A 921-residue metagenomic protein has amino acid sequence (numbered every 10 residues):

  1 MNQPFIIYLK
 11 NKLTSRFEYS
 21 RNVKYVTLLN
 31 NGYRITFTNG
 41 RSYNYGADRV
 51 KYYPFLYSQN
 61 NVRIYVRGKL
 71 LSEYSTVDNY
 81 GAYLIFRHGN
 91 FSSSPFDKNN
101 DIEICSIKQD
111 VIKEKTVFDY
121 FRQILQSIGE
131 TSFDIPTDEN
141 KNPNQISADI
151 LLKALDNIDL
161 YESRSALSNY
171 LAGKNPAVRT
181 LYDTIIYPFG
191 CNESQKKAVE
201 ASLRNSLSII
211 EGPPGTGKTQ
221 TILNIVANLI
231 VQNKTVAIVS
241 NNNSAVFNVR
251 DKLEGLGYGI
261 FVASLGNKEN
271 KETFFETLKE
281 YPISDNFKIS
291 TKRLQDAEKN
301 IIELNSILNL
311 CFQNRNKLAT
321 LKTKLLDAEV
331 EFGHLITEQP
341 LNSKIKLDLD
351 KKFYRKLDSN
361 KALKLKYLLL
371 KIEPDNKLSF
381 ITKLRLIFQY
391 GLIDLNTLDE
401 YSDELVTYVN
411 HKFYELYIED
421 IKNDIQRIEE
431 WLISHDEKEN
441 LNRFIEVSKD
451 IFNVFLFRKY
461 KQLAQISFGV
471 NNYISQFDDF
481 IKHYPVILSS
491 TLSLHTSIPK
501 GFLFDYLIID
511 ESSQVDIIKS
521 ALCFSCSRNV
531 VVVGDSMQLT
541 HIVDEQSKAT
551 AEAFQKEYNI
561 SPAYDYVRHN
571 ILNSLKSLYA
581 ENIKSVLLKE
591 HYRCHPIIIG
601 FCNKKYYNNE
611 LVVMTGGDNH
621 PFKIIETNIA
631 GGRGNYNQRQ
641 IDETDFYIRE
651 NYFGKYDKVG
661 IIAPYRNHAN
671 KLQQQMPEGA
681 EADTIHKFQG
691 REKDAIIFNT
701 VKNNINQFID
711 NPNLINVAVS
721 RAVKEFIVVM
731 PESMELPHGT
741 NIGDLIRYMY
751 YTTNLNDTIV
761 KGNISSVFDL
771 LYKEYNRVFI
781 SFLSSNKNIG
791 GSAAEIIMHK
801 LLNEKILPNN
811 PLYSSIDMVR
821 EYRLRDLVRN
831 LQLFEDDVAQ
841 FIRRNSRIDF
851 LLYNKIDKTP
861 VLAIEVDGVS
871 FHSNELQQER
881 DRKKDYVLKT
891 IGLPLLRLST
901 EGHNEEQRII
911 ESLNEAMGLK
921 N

Functional and structural regions predicted by a protein language model:
M1-P188, E280-K292, S306, T320 (+1 more regions): Accessory, charged alpha-helical segments in nucleic-acid-processing enzymes
M1-V62, V66, I260, N267-E272 (+1 more regions): Charged C-terminal transducer/switch regions of large nucleotide-driven machines
H88-D97, I104-C105, N175-K288, K346-N360 (+3 more regions): ASCE P-loop NTPase helicase motor core
Q109, V117-G190, L357, A362-L503: Conserved helicase NTPase catalytic core signature
F502-I508, R691-K702, E725-V728: A short beta-strand element within the Helicase C-terminal
Q546-V586, N619, A680, I705-S814: Helicase C-terminal subdomain and adjacent C-terminal extension
N609-Q675: Conserved helicase/translocase motor-coupling segment
N763-N921: Nucleic-acid endo/exonuclease domains
